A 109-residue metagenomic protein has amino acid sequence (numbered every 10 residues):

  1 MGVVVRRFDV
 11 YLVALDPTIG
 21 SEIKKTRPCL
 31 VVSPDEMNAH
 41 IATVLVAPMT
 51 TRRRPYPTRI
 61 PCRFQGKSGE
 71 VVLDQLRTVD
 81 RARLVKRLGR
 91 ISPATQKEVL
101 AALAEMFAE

Functional and structural regions predicted by a protein language model:
M1-E109: Conserved functional hotspots at enzyme active or ligand-binding sites that engage polyanionic ligands
